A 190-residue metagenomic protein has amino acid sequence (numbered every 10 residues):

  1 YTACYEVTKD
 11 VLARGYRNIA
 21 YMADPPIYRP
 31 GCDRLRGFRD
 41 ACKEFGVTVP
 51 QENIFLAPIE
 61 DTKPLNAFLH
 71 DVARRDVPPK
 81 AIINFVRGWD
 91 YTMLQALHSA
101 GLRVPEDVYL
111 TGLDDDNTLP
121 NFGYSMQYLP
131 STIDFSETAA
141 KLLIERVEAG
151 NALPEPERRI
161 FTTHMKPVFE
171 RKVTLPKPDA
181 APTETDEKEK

Functional and structural regions predicted by a protein language model:
Y1-E6, M22-F68, I83-Y91, L113-D116 (+2 more regions): Hinge/beta->alpha junction and helix N-cap segments in small-molecule ligand-binding domains
R17, D24, C32, Q51 (+5 more regions): A generic "cationic amphipathic patch" detector
R17-N18, V49-N53, R103-Y109: Short acidic capping loops at alpha-helix termini that bridge into adjacent secondary structure
L69-E189: Flexible loop/turn connectors
